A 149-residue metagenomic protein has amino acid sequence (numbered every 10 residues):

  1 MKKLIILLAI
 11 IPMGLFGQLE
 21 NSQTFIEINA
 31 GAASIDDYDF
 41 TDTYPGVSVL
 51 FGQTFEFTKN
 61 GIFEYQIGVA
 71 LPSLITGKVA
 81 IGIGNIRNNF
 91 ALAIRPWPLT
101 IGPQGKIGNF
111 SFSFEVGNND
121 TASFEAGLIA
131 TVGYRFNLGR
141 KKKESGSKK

Functional and structural regions predicted by a protein language model:
M1-S22: Bacterial Sec-dependent N-terminal signal peptides
Q18-K59: Outer-membrane beta-barrel initiation region
T24-D36, N60-S73, V79-I101, N109-D120: Transmembrane beta-strand segments that form the barrel wall of outer-membrane beta-barrel proteins
D39-T43, L92, A122-F124: Replace "Gram-negative outer membrane beta-barrel proteins" with "bacterial and organellar outer membrane beta-barrel
G46-S48, L74, P96-P98, G127-I129: Transmembrane beta-barrel architecture of outer-membrane proteins
V49-F51, G77-V79, I101-P103, A130-V132: Membrane-embedded beta-strands of outer-membrane beta-barrel proteins, especially the hydrophobic/small aromatic
E56, G105-I107: Surface-exposed coil/turn segments at beta-strand junctions on protein surfaces, enriched
F124-K149: Outer-membrane beta-barrel "beta-signal"
